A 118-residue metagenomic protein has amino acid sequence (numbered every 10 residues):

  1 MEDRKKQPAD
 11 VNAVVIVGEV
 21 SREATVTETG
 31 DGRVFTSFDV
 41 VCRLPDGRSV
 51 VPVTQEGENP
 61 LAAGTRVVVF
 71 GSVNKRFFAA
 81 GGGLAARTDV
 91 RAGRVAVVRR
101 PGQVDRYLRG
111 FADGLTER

Functional and structural regions predicted by a protein language model:
M1-R118: Single-stranded nucleic acid-binding surfaces, predominantly the OB-fold ssDNA-binding core
